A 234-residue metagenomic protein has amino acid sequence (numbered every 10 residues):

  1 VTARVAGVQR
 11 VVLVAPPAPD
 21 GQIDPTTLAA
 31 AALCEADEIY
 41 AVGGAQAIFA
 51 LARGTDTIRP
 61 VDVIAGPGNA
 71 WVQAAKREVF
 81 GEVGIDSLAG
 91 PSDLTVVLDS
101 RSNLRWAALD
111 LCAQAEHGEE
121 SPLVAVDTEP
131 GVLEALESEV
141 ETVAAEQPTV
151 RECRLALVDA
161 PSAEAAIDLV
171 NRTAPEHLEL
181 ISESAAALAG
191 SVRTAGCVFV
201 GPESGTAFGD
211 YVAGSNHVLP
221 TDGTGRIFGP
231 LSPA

Functional and structural regions predicted by a protein language model:
V1-A29: Conserved small-residue-rich beta-alpha loop and adjacent elements that most often cradle the phosphate/pyrophosphate
R10-V14, E38-A41, V124, L178-I181 (+1 more regions): Short hydrophobic alpha-helical runs that function as membrane-insertion/retention elements
A15-P19, G44, N69, S100-S102 (+3 more regions): Short, ordered loop/turn segments at secondary-structure junctions
A18-I23, V42-A50, A163, A185: Short acidic loop-to-helix transition motifs that present clustered carboxylates
L28-A30, D56, F80-E82, D110-A115 (+4 more regions): Short, solvent-exposed amphipathic alpha-helical segments in soluble enzyme and RNA/protein-processing domains
L33-V124: Conserved NAD(P)+-binding/catalytic subdomain of aldehyde/semialdehyde dehydrogenases
A113, H117, A125-A195: A glycine- and small/hydrophobic-rich beta-loop-beta segment that serves as a flexible "lid/hinge" or phosphate-binding
R172-A234: C-terminal core of ALDH-fold dehydrogenases
